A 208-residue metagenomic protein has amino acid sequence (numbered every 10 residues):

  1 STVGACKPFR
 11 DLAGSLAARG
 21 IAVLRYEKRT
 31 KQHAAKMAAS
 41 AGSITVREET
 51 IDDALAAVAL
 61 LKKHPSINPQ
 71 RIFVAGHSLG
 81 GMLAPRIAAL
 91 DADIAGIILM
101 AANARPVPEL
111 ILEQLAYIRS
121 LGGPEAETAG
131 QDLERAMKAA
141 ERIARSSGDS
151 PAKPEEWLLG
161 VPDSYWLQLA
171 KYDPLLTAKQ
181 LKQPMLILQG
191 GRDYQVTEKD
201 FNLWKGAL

Functional and structural regions predicted by a protein language model:
S1-R19, R25-E48, A116-R119: Cap/lid segment of the alpha/beta-hydrolase catalytic domain
H33, G96-Q180, G206: Accessory cap/linker subdomain of secreted extracellular hydrolases
G42-P65: Alpha/beta-hydrolase active-site loop
S66-S78: Alpha/beta-hydrolase fold nucleophile elbow
V74-G76, M100, L188: Short beta-strand immediately N-terminal to the catalytic nucleophile in serine-hydrolase-like folds
G81-D91: Short glycine-enriched nucleophile-adjacent loop and the immediately C-terminal alpha-helix near the catalytic center
L181, I187-Q189: Short beta-strand/loop motif that positions the catalytic acidic residue of the alpha/beta-hydrolase fold
Y194-D200: Conserved alpha/beta-hydrolase "acid-adjacent" motif
